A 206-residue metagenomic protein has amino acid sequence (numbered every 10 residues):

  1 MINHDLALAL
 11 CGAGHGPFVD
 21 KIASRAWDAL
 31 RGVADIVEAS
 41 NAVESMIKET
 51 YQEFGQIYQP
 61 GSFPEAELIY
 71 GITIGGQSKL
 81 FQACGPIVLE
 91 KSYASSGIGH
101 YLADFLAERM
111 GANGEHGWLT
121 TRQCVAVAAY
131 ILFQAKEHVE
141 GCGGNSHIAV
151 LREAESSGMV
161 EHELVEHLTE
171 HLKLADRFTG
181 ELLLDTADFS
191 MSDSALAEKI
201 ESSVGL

Functional and structural regions predicted by a protein language model:
M1-P64, I87-A126, E140, M159-L206: Conserved short S/T/G-enriched processing/targeting/catalytic segments and their helical context
A66-T73, K79-L80, C124, G144-E153 (+1 more regions): Short beta-strand scaffold segments in enzyme catalytic cores
G71-G97: A mid-sequence, solvent-exposed acidic-amphipathic segment
V127-F133: A conserved acidic, glycine/proline-rich C-terminal tail/linker
F133-E140: Short arginine-rich
